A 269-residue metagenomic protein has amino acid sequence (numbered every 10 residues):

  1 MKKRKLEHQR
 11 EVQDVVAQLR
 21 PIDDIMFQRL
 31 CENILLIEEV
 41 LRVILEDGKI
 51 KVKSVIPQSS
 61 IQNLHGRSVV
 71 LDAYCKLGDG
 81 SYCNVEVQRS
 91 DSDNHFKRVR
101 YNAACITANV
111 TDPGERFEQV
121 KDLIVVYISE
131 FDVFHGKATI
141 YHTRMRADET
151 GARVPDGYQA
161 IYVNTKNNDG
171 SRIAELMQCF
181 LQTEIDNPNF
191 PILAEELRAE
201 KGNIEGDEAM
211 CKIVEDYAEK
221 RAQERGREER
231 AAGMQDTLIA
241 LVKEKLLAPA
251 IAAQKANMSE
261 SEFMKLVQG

Functional and structural regions predicted by a protein language model:
M1-D156, S171: Accessory alpha/beta interaction modules
K2-A17, P21, I25, C83-Q88 (+1 more regions): Short, charged alpha-helical interaction segments and adjacent helix-coil junctions
F117-E118, T165, L197: Selected N-terminal structured segments and early membrane-anchoring regions
Y127, Y162-N164: Short, well-ordered beta-strand micro-motif
A147-D156, N164-K166, L176, F180-I185: Low-complexity, glycine/alanine/valine/leucine- and proline-rich hydrophobic stretches
